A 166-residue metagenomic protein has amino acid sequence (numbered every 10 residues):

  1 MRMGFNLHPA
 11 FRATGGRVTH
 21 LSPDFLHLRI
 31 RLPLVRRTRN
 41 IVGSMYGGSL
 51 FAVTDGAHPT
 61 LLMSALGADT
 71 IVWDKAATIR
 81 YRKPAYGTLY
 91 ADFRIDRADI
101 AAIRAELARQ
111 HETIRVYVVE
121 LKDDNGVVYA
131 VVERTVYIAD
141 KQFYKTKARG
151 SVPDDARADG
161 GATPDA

Functional and structural regions predicted by a protein language model:
M1-A10, Y144: Extreme N-terminal tail/first-helix region
A13-S44: Catalytic strand-loop segment that frames the active site of acyl-thioester-processing enzymes
A13-V18, K75-Y81, A102-R104: Short structured motifs
T14, L26-L28, W73-A77, G87-A91 (+1 more regions): A generic structural signal for short beta-strands and their flanking turns/coil linkers
R17, T78-R80, D92-R94, E120 (+1 more regions): Residues located in well-ordered beta-strands
R37-P59, D165: Hot-dog-fold acyl-thioester-processing enzymes
L61-A98: Hydrophobic beta-strand-centered segment that forms part of the acyl-chain substrate-binding groove
A85-Y86, D96-A166: HotDog/MaoC-like acyl-thioester-processing domains
